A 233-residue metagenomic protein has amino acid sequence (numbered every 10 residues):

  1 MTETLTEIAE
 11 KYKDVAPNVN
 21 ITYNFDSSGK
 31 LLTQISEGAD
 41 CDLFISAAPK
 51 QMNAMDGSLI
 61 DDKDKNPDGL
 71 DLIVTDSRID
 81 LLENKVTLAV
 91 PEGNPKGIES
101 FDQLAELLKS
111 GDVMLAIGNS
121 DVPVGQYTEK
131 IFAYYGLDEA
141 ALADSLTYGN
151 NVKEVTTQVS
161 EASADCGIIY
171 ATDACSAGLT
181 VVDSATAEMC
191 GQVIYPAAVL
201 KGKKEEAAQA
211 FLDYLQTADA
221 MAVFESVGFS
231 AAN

Functional and structural regions predicted by a protein language model:
M1-A16, G29, T33-S36, A48-P49 (+4 more regions): Exported/periplasmic ABC-transporter solute-binding proteins
I21: Hydrophobic anchor at the start of a short beta-strand that flanks the dinucleotide cofactor-binding loop
G38-D40: Charged, often glycine-rich, active-site loop that binds/positions anionic groups
D42-S46: Periplasmic-binding protein-like
D64-N66, L72: Conserved mixed alpha/beta catalytic, RNA-binding, or beta-rich assembly cores of soluble enzyme, regulatory
L72-D76, L81: Active-site acidic carboxylates
